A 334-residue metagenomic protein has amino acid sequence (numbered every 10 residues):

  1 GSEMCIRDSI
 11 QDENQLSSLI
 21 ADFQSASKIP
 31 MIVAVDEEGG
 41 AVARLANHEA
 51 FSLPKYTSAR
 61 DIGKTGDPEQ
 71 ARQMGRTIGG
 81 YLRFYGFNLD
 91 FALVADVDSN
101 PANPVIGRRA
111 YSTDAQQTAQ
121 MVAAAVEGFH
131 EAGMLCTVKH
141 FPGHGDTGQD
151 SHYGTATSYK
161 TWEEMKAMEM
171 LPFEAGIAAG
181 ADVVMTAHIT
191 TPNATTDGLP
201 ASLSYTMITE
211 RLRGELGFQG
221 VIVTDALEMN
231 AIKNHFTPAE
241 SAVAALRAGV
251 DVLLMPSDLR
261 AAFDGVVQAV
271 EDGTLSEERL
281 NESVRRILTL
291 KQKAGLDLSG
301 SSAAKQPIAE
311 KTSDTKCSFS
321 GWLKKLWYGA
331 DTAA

Functional and structural regions predicted by a protein language model:
G1-C5, T332: Short, intrinsically disordered, charge-balanced linker/junction segments flanking boundaries in proteins
S2-E3, Q11-S25, M31, A41-A43 (+3 more regions): Second-shell residues forming the walls of enzyme active-site clefts
A26, D264, A269, T274 (+2 more regions): C-terminal non-catalytic regions of proteins with extracellular/luminal or membrane-system context
T57-F87, A92-V126, H130: A substrate-binding/cap region within the structured catalytic cores of diverse enzymes
V94-N100, F141-G145, S301: Flexible hinge/switch segments at interdomain interfaces of large molecular machines
G273-N281, L296-S301: Flexible, glycine/charged-enriched surface loops at secondary-structure junctions
